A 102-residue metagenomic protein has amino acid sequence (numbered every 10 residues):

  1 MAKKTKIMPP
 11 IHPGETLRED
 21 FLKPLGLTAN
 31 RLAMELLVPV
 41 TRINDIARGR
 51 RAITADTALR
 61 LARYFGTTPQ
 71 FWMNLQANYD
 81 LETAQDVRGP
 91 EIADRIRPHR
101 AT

Functional and structural regions predicted by a protein language model:
A2-L27, N74: A short, Lys/Arg-rich alpha-helix, primarily the initiator
K23, M34, R63: Alpha-helical residues within the helix-turn-helix
G26-D45: Short alpha-helical DNA-recognition segment
P39, R50, F65, Q76-Y79: The DNA-recognition helices of helix-turn-helix-type DNA-binding domains
R50-R63: Short, basic-rich loop-to-helix N-cap that marks the start of a DNA-contacting helix
R63, M73-T102: Short, charged recognition helix plus adjacent turn of helix-turn-helix-like nucleic-acid-binding domains
